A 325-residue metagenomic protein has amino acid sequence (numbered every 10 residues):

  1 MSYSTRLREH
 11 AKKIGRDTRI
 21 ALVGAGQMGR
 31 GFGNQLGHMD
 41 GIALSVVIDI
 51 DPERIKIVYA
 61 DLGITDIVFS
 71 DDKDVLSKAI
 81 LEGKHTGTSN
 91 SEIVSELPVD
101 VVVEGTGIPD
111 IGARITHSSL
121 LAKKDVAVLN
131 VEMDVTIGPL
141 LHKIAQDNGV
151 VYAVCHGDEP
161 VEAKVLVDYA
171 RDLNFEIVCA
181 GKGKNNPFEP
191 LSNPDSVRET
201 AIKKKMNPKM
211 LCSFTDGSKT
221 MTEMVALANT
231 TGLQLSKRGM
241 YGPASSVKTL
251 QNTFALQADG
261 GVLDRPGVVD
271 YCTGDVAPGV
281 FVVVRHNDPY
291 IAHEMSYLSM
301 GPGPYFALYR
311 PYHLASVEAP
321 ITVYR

Functional and structural regions predicted by a protein language model:
M1-T116: N-terminal glycine-/serine-/threonine-rich beta1-alpha1-beta2 phosphate-ribose binding loop of Rossmann-like
S2-A11, T200-R325: C-terminal catalytic/substrate-binding lobe primarily of soluble NAD(P)-dependent oxidoreductases
G37-G41, A60, I64, K143-V151 (+3 more regions): Generic secondary-structure signature for well-ordered alpha-helical cores
I50-P52, G107-I108, N130-D134, G157-D158 (+2 more regions): Short, ordered loop/turn segments at secondary-structure junctions
Y59-A60, R114, G138-L141, K164-V167 (+4 more regions): Short acidic, glycine/serine/threonine-rich loops at helix termini
P109-A122, L129-V151, C155-D158: Rossmann-fold NAD(P)-binding glycine/threonine-rich loop
A145-G149, A153-K219: Rossmann-like NAD(P)H-binding beta-loop-alpha module
